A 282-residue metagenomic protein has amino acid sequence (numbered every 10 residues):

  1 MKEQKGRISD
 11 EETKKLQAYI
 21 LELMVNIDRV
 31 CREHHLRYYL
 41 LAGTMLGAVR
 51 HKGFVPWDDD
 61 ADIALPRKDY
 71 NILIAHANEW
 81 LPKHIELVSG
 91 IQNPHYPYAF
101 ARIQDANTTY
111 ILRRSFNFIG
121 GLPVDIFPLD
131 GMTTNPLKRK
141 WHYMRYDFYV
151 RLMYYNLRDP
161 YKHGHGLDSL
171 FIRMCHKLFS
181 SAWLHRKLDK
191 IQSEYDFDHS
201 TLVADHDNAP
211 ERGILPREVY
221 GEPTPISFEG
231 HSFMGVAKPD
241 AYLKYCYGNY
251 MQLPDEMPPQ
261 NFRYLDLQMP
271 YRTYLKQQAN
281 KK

Functional and structural regions predicted by a protein language model:
K2-H34, I74-T134, L152-H163, D168-C246 (+1 more regions): Conserved catalytic core of two-metal-ion nucleotidyltransferases
D28-A61, L65, Y70-N71, E218 (+1 more regions): Active-site nucleotide-donor binding segment shared across nucleotidyl transfer reactions
N135-W141: A short secondary-structure junction signal
